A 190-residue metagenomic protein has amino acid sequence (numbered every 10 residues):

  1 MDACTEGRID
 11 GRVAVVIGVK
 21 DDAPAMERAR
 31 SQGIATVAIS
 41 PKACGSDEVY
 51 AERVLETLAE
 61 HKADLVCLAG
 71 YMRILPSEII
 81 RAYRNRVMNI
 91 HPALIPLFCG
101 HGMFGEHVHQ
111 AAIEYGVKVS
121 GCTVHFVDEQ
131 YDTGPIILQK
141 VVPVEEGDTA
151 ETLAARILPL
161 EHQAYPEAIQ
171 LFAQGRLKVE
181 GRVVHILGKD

Functional and structural regions predicted by a protein language model:
M1-D190: One-carbon transfer enzymes
